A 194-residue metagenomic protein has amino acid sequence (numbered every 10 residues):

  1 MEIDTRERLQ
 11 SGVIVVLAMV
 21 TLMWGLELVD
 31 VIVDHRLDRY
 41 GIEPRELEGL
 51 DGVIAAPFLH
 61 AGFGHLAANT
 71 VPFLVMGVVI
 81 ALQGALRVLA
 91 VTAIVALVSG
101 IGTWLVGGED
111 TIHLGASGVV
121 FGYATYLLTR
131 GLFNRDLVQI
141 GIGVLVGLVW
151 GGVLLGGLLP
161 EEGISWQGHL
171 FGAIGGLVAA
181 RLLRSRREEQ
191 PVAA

Functional and structural regions predicted by a protein language model:
M1-A194: A detector for small-residue-rich transmembrane helices and their helix-helix packing motifs
